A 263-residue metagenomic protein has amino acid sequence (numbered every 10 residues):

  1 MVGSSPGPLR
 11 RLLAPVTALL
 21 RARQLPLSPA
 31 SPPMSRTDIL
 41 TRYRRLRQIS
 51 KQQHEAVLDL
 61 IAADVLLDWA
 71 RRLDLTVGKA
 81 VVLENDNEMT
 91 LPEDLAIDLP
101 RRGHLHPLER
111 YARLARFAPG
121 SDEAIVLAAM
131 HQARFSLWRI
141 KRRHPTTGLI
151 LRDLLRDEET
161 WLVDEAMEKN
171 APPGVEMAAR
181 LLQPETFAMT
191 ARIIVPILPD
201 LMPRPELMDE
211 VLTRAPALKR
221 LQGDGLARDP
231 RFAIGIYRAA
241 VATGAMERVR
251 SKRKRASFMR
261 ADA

Functional and structural regions predicted by a protein language model:
L9-V77: General N-terminal leader/first-domain-start detector
R45-L60, T190-I197, R204-A263: C-terminal effector modules of nucleic-acid-centric enzymes and ribosome-associated factors
Q52-R142: Accessory interdomain/linker segments of ATP-dependent helicases and helicase-like nucleic-acid enzymes that mediate
T147-L151: Short aromatic-glycine-enriched beta-strand elements
E158-V163: A short macromolecule-binding patch
E165-R180: Short nucleic-acid-contacting surface segments enriched for D/E, G, S/T with interspersed K/R
R180-F187: Short, charged beta-turn/beta-strand-edge "cap" motif at the junction between a beta-strand and an adjacent loop
